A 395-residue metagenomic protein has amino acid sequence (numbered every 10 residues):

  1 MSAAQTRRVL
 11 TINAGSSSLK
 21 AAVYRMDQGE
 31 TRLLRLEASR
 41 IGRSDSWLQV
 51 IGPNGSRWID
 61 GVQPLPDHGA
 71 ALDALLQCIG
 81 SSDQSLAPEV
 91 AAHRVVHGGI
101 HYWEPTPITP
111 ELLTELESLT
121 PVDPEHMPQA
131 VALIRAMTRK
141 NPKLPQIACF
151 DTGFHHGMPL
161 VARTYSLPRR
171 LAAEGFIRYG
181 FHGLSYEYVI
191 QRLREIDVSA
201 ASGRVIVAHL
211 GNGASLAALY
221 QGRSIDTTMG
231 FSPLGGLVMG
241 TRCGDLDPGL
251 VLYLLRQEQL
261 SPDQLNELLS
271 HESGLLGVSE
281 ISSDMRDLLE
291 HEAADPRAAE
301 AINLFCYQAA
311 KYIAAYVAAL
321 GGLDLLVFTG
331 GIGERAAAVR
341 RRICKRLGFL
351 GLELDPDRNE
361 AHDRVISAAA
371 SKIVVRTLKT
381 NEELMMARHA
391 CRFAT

Functional and structural regions predicted by a protein language model:
A3-Q5, H126-N141, L184-V205: Conserved phosphate-binding catalytic cores of ATP/NTP-utilizing and phosphoryl-transfer enzymes
V9, S18-L65, G230: Short glycine-rich, Thr/Ser-proximal phosphate-binding strand/loop in the N-terminal lobe of ATP-dependent enzymes
A14-G15, R94-G98, L210, L323 (+1 more regions): Glycine-rich beta-strand-to-loop/alpha-helix junction loops that act as flexible
C78-H126, P145-I147, G153-T164: Short beta-strand-loop/turn "lid" adjacent to the catalytic site in phosphate-handling enzymes
F154-L255: Glycine-rich phosphate-binding loop of actin/hexokinase-like ATP-binding domains
Y220, I225-E258, E267, G330-A361: Catalytic phosphate/nucleotide-handling subdomain of diverse soluble enzymes
E267, G274-V278, M285-A319: Adenine-nucleotide phosphate-binding core of ATP-dependent small-molecule kinases
A299-L323, V327, G333-T395: Internal helix-turn-beta structural module
